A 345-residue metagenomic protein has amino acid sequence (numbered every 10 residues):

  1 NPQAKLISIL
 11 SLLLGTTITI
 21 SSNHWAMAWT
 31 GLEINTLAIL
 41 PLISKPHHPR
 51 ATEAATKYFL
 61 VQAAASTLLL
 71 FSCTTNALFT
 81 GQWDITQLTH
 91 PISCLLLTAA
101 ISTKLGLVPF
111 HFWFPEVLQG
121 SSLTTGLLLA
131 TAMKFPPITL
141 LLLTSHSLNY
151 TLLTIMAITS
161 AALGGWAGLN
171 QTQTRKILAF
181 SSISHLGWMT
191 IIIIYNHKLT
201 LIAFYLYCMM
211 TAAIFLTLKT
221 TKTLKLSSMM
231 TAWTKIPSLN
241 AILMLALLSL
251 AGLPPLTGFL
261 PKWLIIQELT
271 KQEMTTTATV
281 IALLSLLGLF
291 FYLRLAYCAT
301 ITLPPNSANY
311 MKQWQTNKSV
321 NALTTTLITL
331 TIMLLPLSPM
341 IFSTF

Functional and structural regions predicted by a protein language model:
N1-F345: Core, highly hydrophobic multi-pass alpha-helical transmembrane subunits of bioenergetic inner membranes
